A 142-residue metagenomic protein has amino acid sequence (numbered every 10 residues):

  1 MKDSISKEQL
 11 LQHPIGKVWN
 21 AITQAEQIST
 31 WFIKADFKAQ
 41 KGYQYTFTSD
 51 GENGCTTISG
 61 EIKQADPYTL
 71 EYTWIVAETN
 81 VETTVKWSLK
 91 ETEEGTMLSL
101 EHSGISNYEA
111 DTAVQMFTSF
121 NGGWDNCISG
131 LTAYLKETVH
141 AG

Functional and structural regions predicted by a protein language model:
M1-D36: Hydrophobic ligand-binding cavity/cleft-lining segments
S6-Q12, T46-T48, E61, S88: Generic structural detector for well-ordered beta-strands
V18, I28, Y45, I62 (+4 more regions): Hydrophobic pocket/interface hotspot
W19-I22, W31, W74, W87 (+1 more regions): Tryptophan-centric aromatic hotspots in well-structured domains and transmembrane helices
S29-A35, F47-G51, T73-I75: A short gly/proline-enriched turn/hairpin at secondary-structure junctions
A39-T46: Short coil-to-beta transition motif at edge beta-strands of beta-rich domains
G54-M97, S103-S106: Hydrophobic-ligand binding "helix-grip"
G104-G142: A conserved amphipathic terminal alpha-helix motif
